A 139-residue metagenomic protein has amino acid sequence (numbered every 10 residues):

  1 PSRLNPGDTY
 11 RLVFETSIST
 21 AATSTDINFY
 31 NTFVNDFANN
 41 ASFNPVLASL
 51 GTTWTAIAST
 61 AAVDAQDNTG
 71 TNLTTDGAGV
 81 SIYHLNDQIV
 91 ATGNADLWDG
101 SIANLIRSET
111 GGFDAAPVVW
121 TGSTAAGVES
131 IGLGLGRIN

Functional and structural regions predicted by a protein language model:
P1-N139: Secreted/extracellular ectodomain signature
